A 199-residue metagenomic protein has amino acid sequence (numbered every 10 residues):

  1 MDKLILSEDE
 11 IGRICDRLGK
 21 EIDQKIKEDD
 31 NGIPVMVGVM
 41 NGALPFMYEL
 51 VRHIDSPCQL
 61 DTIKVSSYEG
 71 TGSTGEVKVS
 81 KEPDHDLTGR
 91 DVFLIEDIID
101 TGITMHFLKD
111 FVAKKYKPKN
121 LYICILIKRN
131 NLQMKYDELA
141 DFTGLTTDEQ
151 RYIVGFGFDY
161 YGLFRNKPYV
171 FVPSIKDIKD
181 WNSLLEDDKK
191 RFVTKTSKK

Functional and structural regions predicted by a protein language model:
M1-K199: PRPP-associated nucleotide enzymes
